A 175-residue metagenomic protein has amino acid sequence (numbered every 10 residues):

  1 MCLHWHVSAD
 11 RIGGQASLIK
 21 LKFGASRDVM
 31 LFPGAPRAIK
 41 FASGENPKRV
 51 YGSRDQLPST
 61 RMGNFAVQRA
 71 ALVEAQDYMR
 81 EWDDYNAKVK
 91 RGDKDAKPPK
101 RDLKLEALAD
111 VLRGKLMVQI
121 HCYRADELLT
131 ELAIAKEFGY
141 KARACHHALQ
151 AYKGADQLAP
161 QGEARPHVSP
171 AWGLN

Functional and structural regions predicted by a protein language model:
M1-A142, H146: Polyanionic/metal-chelating signatures
R11, T130, K153-G154, L174: Extracytoplasmic/secreted cell-surface and envelope-processing proteins
M117, A159-N175: His/Asp/Glu-enriched, well-ordered alpha-helical/loop segment that forms or immediately abuts the divalent-metal
R124, L149-A151, A171-G173: Active-site-proximal loop/turn and secondary-structure-junction residues that shape catalytic pockets, frequently
Y140-H147, A164-P170: Short hydrophobic/aromatic-enriched beta-strand-loop microsegments
L149-Q161: Active-site-adjacent beta->alpha loops and helix N-cap segments on the catalytic face of soluble alpha/beta enzymes
